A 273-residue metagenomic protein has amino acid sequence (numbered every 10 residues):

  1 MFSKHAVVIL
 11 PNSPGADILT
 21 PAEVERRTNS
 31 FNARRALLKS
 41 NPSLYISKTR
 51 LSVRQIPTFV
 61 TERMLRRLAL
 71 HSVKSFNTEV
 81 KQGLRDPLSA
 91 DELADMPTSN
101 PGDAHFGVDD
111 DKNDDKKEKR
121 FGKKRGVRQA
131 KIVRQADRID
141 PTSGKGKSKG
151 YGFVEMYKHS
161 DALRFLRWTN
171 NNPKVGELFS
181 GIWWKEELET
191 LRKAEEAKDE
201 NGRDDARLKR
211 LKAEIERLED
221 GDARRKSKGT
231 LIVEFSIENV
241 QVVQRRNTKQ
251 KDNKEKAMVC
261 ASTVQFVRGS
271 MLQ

Functional and structural regions predicted by a protein language model:
M1-Q273: Intrinsically disordered, low-complexity, charged terminal tails and linkers of eukaryotic nucleolar
